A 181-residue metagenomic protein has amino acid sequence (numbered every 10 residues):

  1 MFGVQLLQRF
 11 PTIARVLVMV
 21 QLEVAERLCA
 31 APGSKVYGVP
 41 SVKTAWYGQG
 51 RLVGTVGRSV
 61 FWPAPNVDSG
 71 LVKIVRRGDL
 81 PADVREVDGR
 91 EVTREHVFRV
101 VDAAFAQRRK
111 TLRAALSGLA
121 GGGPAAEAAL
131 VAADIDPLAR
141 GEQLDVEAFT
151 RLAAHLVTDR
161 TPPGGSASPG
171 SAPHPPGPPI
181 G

Functional and structural regions predicted by a protein language model:
M1-G141, R151-G181: Class I S-adenosyl-L-methionine
